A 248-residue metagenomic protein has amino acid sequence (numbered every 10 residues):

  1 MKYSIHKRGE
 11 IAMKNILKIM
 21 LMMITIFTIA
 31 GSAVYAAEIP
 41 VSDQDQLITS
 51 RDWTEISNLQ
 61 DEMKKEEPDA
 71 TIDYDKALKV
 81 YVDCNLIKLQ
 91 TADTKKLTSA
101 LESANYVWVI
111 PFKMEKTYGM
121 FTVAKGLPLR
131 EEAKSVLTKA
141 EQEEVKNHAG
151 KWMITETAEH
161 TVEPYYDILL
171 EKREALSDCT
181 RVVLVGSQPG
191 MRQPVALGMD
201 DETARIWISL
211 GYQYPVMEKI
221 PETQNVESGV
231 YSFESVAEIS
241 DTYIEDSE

Functional and structural regions predicted by a protein language model:
M1-A12: Short, Lys/Arg-enriched N-terminal segments with co-localized hydrophobic residues within the first ~10-30 amino acids
I11-L21: Bacterial N-terminal signal peptides that target proteins for export
M20-A30: Bacterial N-terminal signal peptides
A30-P40: Sec-dependent signal peptide cleavage junction
E38-D93: Terminal domain-start segments
A70-L127, S187, R192-E202: Exposed beta-strand-loop-beta-strand "reactive/processing" segments of non-cytosolic proteins
G119-P189, T203-S247: A short, surface-exposed interaction/processing loop segment used at functional sites
